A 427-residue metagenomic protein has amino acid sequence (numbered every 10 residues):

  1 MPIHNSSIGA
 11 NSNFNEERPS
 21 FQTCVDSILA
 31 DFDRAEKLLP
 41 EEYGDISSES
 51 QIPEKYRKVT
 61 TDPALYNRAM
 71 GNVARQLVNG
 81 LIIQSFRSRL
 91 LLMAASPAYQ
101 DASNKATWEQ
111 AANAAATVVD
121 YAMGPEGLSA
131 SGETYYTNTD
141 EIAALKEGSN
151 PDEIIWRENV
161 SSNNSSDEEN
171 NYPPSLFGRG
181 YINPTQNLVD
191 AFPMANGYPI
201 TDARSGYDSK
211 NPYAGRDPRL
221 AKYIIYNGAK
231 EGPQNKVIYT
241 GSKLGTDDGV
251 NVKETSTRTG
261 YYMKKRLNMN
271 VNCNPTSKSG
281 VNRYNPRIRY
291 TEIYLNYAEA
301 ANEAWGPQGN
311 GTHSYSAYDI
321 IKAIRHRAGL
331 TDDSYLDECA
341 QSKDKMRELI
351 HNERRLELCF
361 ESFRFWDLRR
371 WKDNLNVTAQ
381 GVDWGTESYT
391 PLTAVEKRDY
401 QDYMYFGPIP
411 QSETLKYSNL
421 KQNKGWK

Functional and structural regions predicted by a protein language model:
M1-I3, L39-S48, M123, G127: Proline-centered turn/helix-capping motifs that create local helix->coil transitions or kinks
M1-N5, C24-L39, R57-K58, P63-A64 (+10 more regions): Extended, hydrophobic/aromatic-rich amphipathic alpha-helical segments that build helical scaffolds
P2-H4, Q51-P63, R258-P275: Active-site-adjacent bridging/hinge elements
N13-N72, L244-S256: Active-site acid/base region of carbohydrate-active enzymes
F21, S27-L29, E49-A74, I142-G197 (+5 more regions): Long, intrinsically disordered, low-complexity segments
V25, F32-D33, A69-G249, N376-W384: An aromatic- and glycine-enriched ligand-binding surface/loop that stacks and positions planar moieties
S242, T246-R289, G425-K427: Active-site beta-strand/loop architecture of penicillin-binding DD-peptidases
